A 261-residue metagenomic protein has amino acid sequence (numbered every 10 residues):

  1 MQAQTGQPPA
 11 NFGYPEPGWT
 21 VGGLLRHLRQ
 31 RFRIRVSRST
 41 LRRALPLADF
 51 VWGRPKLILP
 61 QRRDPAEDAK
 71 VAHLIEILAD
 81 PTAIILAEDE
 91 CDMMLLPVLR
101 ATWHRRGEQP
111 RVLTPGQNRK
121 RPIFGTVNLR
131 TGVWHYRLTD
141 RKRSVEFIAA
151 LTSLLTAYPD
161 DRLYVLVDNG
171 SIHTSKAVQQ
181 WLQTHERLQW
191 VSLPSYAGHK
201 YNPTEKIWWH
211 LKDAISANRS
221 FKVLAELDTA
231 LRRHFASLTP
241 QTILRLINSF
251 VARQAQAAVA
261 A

Functional and structural regions predicted by a protein language model:
M1, L24, L41, D89 (+6 more regions): Mobile genetic element proteins and their domesticated derivatives, centered on retroelements and DNA transposons
M1-R38, A79-P81: A short, amphipathic alpha-helix used for macromolecular contacts
S37-A48: Major-groove recognition helix of helix-turn-helix-like DNA-binding domains
W52-P65: Short Lys/Arg-enriched helix C-cap and helix-to-coil transition segments that create basic nucleic-acid-contact patches
D68-T152, V251-A258: Extended, low-complexity cationic-aromatic segments
T82-A83, T204-A261: C-terminal anion-handling pockets and recognition modules
Q109-G116, T184-K206, S220: RNase H-like polynucleotidyl transferase catalytic core
D161-T174, Y196, N202: Acidic/histidine-rich, metal-coordinating catalytic segments
